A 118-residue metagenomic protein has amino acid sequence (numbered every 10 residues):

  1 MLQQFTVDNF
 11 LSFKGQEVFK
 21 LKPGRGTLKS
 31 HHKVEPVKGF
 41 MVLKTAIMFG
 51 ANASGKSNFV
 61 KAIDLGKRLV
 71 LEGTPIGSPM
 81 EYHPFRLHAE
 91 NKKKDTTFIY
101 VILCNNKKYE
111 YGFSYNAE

Functional and structural regions predicted by a protein language model:
M1-D64: Pre-Walker A-like glycine/lysine-rich segment at the N-terminus of P-loop NTPase domains
V37, M41, A46-I47, A51 (+1 more regions): Conserved P-loop NTP-binding catalytic core
